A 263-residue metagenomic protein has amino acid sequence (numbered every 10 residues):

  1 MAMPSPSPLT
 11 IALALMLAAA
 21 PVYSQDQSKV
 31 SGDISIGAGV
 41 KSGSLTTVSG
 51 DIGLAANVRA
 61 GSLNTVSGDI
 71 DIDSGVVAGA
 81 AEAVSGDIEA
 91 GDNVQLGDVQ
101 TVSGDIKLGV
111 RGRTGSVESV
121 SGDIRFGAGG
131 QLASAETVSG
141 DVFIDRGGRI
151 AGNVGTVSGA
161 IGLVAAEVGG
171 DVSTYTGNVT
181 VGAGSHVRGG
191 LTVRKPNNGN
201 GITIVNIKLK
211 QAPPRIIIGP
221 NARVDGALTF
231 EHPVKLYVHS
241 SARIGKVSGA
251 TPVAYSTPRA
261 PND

Functional and structural regions predicted by a protein language model:
M1-D263: Intrinsically disordered, low-complexity terminal regions
